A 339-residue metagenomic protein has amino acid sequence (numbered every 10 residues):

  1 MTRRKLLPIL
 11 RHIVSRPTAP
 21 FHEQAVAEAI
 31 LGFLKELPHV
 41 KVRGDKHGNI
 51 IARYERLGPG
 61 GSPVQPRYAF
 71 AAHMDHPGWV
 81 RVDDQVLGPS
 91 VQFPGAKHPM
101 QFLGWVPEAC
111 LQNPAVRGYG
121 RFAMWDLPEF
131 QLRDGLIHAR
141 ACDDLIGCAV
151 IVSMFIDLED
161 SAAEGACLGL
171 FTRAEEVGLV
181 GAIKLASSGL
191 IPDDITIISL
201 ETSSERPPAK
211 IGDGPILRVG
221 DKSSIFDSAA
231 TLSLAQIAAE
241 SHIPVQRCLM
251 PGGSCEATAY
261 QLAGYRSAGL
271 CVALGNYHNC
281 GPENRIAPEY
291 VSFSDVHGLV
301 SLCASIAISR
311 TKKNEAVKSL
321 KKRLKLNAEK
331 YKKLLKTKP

Functional and structural regions predicted by a protein language model:
M1-P339: N-terminal hydrophobic/helix-forming segments and targeting peptides
